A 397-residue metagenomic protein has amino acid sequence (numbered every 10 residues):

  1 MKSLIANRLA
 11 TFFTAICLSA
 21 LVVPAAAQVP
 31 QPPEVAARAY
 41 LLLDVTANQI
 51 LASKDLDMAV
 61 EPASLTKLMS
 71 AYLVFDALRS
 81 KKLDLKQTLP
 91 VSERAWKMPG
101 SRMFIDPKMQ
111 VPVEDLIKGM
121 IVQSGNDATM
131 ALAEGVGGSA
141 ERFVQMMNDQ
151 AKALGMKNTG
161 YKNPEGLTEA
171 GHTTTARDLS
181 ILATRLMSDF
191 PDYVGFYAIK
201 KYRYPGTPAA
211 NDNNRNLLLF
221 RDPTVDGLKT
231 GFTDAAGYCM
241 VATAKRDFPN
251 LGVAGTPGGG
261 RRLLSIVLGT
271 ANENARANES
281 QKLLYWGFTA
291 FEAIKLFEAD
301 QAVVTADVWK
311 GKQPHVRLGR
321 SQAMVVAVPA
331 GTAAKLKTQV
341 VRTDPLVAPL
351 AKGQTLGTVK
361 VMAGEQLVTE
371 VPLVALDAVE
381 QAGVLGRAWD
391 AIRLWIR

Functional and structural regions predicted by a protein language model:
M1-A6: N-terminal secretory signal peptides that target proteins for export/translocation
R8-T11, V253: Low-complexity intrinsically disordered segments
A10-L21: Bacterial N-terminal signal peptides
L18, Q31-P33, S53, T256 (+2 more regions): Sterically constrained small-residue positions within well-ordered secondary structures of folded domains
A20-V29, V374: Bacterial Sec-dependent signal peptides at the C-terminal "C-region" and cleavage site
A25-P191: Active-site-adjacent loops and short helices of periplasmic peptidoglycan-processing enzymes
K157, T168-T173, R177-R397: Domain-terminus/edge residues, biased toward the C-terminal soluble/receptor-binding domains of extracytoplasmic
